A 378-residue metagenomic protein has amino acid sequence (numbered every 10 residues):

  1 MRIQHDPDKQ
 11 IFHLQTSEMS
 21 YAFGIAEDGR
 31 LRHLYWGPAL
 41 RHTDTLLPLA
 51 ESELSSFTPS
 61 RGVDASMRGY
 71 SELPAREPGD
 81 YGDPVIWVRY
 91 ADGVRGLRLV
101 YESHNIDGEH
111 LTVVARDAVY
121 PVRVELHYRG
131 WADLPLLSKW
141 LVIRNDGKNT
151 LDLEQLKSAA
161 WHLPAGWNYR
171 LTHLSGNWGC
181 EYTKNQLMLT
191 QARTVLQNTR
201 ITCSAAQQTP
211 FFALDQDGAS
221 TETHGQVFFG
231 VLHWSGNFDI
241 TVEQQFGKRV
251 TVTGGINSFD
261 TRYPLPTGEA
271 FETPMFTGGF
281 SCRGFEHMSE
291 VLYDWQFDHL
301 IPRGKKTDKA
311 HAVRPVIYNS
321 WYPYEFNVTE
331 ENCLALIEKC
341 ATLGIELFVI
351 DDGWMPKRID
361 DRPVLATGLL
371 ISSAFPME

Functional and structural regions predicted by a protein language model:
M1-F12, R249-P266: Short acidic, Pro/Gly- and aromatic-enriched capping/linker segments at domain boundaries
H5, Q10-H13, Y21, L31-E243 (+1 more regions): Polysaccharide-binding surfaces and accessory modules of carbohydrate-active proteins
E18, L141, G268, Y318 (+1 more regions): Conserved, mostly hydrophobic/aromatic
W87-V88, G96-Y101, Y263-C282: Short Pro-Gly-centered flexible turn/kink motifs
W131, M275-P315, Y322: Terminal connector regions
L137, D152, E272, L343-G344 (+1 more regions): Short loop/turn motifs at secondary-structure junctions
I240-V252: Short, basic/aromatic beta-hairpin or loop at an interaction surface
K309-E378: Aromatic-lined carbohydrate-binding/catalytic grooves of carbohydrate-active enzymes
